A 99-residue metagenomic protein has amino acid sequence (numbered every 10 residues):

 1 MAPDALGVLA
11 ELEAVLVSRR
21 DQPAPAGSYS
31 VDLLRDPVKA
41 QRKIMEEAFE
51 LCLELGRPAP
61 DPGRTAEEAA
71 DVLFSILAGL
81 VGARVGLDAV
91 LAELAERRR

Functional and structural regions predicted by a protein language model:
M1-A69, L73-R99: Flexible "arm" and connector segments at domain edges
